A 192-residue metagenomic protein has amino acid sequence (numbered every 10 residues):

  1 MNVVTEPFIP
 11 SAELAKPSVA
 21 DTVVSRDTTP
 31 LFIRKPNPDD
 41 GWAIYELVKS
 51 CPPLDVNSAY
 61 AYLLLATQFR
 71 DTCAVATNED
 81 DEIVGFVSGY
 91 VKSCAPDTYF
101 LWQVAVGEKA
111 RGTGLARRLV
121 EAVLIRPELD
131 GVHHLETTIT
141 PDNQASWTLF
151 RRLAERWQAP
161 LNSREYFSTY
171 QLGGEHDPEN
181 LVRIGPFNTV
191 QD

Functional and structural regions predicted by a protein language model:
M1-E13: N-terminal acidic, proline/glycine-rich, low-complexity intrinsically disordered segments
A20-N57, T77: Short amphipathic alpha-helix that is part of the acyltransferase structural core
E46-D97, W102, G107: Acetyl-CoA-dependent GNAT
V106, G112-I125, T148, R152: Conserved acetyl-CoA-binding loop-helix of GNAT-fold acetyltransferases
R117, P141-S163: Conserved active-site alpha-helix within GNAT-family acetyltransferase domains
P127-P141: Conserved GNAT acetyl-CoA-binding A-motif
T138-N143, S168-L172: Short histidine/acidic/glycine/proline-rich micro-motifs that form metal- and phosphate-coordinating active-site loops
W157-D192: C-terminal "cap" of GNAT-fold acetyltransferases
